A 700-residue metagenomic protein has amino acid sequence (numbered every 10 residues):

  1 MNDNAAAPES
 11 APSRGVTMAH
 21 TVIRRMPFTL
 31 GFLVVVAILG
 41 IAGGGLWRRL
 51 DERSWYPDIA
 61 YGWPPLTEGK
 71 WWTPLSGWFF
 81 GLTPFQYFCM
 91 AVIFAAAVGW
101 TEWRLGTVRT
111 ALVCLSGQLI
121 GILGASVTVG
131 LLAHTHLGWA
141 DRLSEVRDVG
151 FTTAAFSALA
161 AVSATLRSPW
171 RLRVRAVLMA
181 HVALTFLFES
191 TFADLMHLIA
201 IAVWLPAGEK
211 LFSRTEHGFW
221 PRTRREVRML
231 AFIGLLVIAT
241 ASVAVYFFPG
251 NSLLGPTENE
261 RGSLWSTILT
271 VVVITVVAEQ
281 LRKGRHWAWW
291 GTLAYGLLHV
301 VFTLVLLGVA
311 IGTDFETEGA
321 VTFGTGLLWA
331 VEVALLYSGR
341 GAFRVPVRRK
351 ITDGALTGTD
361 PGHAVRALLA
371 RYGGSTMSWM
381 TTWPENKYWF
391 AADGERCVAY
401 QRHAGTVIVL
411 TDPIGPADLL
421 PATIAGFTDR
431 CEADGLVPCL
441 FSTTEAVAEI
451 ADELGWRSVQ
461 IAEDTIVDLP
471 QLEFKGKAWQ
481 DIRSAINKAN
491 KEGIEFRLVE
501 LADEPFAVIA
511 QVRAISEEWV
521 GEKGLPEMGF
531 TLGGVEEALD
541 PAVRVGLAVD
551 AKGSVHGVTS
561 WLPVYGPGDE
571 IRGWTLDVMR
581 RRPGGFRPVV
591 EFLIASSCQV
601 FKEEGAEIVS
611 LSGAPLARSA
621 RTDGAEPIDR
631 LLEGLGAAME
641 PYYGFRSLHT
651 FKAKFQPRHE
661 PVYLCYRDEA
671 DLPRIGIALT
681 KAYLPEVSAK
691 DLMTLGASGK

Functional and structural regions predicted by a protein language model:
M1-V22: Short, Lys/Arg-rich, polar N-terminal cytosolic tail immediately upstream of the first transmembrane signal-anchor
G15-Y56, V237-A241: N-terminal signal-anchor transmembrane alpha helix
G43-T107, V129: N-terminal TM1-TM2 helical hairpin plus the immediately adjacent luminal interfacial "cap"
A60-F85, W139-T152, G255-T267: Short aromatic-rich membrane-water interface segments that cap or initiate transmembrane helices in multi-pass membrane
V92-F94, E102, V108-A140, V146-A158 (+1 more regions): Small-polar-interrupted transmembrane alpha-helices in polytopic inner-membrane proteins
F94-W103, S157-T165, V272-R282: Generic transmembrane alpha-helix motif of multi-pass integral membrane proteins
L143, D148, P169-G358: Topology signature of small-to-medium multi-pass alpha-helical membrane proteins
S263-I268, V273, G354-G405, F441-S458 (+4 more regions): A conserved beta-strand-loop-helix scaffold within acyl/acetyltransferase catalytic domains
